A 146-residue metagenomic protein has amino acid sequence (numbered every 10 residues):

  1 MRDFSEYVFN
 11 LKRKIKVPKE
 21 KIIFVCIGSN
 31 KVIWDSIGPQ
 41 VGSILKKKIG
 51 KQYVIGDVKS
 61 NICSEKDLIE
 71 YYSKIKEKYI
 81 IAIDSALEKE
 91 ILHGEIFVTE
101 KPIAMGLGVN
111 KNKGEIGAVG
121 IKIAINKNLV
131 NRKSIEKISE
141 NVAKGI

Functional and structural regions predicted by a protein language model:
M1-I146: N-terminal catalytic or cofactor-binding beta/alpha core of small enzyme domains
